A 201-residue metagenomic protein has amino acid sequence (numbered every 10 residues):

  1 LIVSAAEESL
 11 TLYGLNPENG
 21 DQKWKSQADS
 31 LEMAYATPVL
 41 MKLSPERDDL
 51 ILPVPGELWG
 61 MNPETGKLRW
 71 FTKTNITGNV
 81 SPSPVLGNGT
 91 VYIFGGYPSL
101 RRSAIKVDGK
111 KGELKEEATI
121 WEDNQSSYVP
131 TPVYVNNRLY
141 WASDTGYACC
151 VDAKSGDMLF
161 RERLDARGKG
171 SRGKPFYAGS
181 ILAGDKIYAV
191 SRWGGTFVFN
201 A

Functional and structural regions predicted by a protein language model:
L1-A201: Noncatalytic, solvent-exposed loop/strand surfaces of beta-propeller-type extracellular/periplasmic domains
